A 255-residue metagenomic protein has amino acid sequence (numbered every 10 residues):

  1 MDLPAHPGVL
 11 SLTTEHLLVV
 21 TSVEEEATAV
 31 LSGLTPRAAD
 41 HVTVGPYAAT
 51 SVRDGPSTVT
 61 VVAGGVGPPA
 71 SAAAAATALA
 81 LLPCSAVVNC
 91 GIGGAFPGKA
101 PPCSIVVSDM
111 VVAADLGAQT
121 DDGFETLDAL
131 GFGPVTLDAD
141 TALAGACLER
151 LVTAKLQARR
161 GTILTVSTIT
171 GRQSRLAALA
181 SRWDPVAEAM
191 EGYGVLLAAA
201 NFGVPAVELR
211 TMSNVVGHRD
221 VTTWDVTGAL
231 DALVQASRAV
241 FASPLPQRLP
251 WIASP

Functional and structural regions predicted by a protein language model:
D2-D138, G145: Metabolite-binding pocket within alpha/beta catalytic cores that recognizes anionic/polar moieties
V23, G94, V111-V112, T165-T168 (+2 more regions): Glycine-rich beta-alpha junction loops
V62, V88, V106, R159-L164 (+1 more regions): Hydrophobic/aromatic beta-strand patches that form the interior of the parallel beta-sheet core in alpha/beta enzyme
S85, V186, P205: Short acidic/polar active-site loop segments enriched in Thr and Asp
G123-A187, G194, A198, F202: Active-site rim beta-loop-alpha module in soluble metabolic enzymes
F202-V216: Glycine-rich phosphate/pyrophosphate-binding loops and their adjacent beta-strand/loop elements at enzyme active sites
V216-P255: His/Asp/Glu-rich mid-to-C-terminal helical/loop segments that flank catalytic regions of hydrolases
